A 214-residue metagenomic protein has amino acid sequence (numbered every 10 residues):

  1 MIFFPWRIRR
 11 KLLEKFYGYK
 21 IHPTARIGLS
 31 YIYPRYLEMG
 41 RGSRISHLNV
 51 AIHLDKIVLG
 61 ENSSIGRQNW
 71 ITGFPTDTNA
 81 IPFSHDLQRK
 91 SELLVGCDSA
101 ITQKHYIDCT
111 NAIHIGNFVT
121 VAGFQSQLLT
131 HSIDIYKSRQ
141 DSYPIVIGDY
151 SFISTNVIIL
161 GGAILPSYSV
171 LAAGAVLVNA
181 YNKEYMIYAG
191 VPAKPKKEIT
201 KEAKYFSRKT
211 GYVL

Functional and structural regions predicted by a protein language model:
M1-L128, G148-G162, S167, A180-E184 (+1 more regions): Domain-scale signature associated with acetyltransferase and cell-envelope carbohydrate enzymes
Q125-S142, Y150: A contiguous binding-surface segment within folded domains or other stable secondary-structure elements
V176-L177: Conserved sequence/active-site signature of Rossmann-fold short-chain dehydrogenase/reductase
